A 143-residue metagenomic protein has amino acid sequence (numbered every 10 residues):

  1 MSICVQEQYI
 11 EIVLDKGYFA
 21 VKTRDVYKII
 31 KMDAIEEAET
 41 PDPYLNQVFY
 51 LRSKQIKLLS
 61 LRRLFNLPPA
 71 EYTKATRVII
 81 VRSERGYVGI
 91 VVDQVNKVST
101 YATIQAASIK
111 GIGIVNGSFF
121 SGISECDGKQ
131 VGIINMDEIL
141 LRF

Functional and structural regions predicted by a protein language model:
M1-F143: An acidic, low-aromatic, low-complexity terminal/linker signal
